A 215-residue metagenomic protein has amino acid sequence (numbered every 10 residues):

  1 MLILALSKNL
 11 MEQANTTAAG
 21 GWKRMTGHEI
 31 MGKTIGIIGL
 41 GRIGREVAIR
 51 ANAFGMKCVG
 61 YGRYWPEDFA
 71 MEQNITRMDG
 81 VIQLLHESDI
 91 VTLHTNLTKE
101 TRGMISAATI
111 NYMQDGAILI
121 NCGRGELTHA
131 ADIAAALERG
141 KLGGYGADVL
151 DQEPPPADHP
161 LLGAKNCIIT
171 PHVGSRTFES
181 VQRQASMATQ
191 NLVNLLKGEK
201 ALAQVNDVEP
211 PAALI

Functional and structural regions predicted by a protein language model:
M1-K8, N15, H86, L93 (+3 more regions): Generic alpha-helical structural context detector
M1-T34, R42, E46-I49, A53 (+2 more regions): Phosphate-binding beta-alpha-beta segment of Rossmann-like dinucleotide-binding domains, i.e., the NAD(P)
M56-K57: Residues at the starts of beta-strands that form the adenosine-phosphate
Y61: The conserved SAM/SAH-binding core of class I Rossmann-like methyltransferase domains, concentrating on the hydrophobic
Y64-P160: Rossmann-like adenosine-cofactor binding region
G116-I215: Rossmann-like dinucleotide-binding domain for NAD(H)/NADP(H)
